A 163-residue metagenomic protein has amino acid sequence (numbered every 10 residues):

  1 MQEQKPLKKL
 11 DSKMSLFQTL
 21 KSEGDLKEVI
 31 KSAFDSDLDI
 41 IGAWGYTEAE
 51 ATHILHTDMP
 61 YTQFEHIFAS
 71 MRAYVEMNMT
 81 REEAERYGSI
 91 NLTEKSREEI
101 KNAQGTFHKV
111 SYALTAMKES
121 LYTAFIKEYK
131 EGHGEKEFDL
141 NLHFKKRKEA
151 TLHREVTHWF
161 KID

Functional and structural regions predicted by a protein language model:
Q2-F107, A113-D163: Cysteine-centric segments in proteins
